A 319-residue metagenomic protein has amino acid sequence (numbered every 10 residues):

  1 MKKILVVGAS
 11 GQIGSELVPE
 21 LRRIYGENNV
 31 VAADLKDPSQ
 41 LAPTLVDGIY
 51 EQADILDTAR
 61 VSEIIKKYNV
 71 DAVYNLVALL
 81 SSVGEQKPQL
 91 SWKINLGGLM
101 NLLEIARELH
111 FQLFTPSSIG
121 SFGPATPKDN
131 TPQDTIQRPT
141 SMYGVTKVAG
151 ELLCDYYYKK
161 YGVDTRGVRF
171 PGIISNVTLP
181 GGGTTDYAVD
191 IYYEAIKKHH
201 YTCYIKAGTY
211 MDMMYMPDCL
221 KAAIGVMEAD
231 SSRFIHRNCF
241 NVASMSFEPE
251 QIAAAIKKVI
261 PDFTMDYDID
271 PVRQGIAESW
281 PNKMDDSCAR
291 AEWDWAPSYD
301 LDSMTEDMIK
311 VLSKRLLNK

Functional and structural regions predicted by a protein language model:
I4-I24: N-terminal Rossmann NAD(P)H-binding glycine-rich loop of SDR-like oxidoreductase domains
V7, A33, V73-L79, L113-I119 (+1 more regions): SDR active-site strand-loop-helix element
L45-L56: Rossmann-fold cofactor-recognition segment
I55-I94: NAD(P)H-binding glycine-rich loop region in Rossmannoid oxidoreductase-like domains and their noncatalytic homologs
N75, M100-M142: Conserved Rossmann-fold NAD(P)-dependent oxidoreductase catalytic core, especially the SDR/UDP-sugar
T146: Active-site helix of classical SDR
D155-Y210, M216-K221: NAD(P)-dependent short-chain dehydrogenase/reductase
Y204-K206, M211-K319: C-terminal substrate-binding subdomain of Rossmann-fold SDR/epimerase-dehydratase oxidoreductases
